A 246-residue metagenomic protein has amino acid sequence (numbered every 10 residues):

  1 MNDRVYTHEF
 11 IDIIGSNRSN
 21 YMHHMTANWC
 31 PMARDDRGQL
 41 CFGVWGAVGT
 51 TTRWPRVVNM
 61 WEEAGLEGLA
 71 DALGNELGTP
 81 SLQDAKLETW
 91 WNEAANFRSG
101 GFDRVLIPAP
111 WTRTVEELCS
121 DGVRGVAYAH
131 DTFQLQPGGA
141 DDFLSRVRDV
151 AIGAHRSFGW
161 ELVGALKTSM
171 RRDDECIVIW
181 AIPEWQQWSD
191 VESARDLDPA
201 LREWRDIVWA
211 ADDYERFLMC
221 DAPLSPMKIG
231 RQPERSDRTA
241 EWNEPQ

Functional and structural regions predicted by a protein language model:
M1-D3: Hydrophobic, proline/glycine-rich low-complexity stretches
H8-N20, P108-Q186, P223-Q246: Surface-exposed interaction/gating patches
S19-G43, G49-W54, E62-V105, V150-V163 (+2 more regions): An amphipathic, aromatic/His-enriched active-site/gating alpha helix that lines ligand/cofactor pockets
T50-V58, R171-I177: The conserved glycine-aromatic submotif of the RRM
